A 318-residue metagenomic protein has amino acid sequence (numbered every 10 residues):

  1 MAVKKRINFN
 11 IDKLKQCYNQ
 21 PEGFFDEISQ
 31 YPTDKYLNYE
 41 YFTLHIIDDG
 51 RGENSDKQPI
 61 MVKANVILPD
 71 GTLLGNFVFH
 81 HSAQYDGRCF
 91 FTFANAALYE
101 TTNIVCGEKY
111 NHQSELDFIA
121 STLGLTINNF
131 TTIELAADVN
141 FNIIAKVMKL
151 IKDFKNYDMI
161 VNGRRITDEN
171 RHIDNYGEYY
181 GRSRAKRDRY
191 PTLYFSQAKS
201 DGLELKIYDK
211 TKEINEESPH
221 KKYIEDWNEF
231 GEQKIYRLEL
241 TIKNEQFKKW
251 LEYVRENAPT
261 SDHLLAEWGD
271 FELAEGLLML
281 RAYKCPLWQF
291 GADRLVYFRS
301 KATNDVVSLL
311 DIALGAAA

Functional and structural regions predicted by a protein language model:
M1-A317: Structured, helix-rich domain cores that form ligand/interaction pockets
